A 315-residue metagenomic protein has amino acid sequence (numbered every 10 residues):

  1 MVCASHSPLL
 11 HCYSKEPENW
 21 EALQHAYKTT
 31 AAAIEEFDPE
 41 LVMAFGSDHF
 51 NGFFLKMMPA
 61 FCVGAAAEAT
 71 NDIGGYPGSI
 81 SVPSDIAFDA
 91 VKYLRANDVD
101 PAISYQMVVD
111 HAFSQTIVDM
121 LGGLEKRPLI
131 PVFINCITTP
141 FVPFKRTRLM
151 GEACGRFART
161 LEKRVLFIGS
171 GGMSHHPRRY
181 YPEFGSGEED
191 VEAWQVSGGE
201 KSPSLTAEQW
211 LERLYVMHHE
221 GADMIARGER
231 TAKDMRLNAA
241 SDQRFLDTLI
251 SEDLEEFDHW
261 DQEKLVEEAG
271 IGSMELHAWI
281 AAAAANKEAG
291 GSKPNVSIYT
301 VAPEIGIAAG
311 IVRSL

Functional and structural regions predicted by a protein language model:
M1-P39, L55-L149, T160, P182-L315: Flexible, D/E/H-enriched segments
H6-P8, F45-N51: Short glycine-rich, polar/acidic loop-and-turn segments at beta strand-coil junctions
E40-G46, V132, K163-M173, A282: Beta-strand elements within well-structured catalytic alpha/beta cores of enzymes that handle phosphate/sulfate esters
D48-F50, G171-H176, P182: Short, internal active-site loops enriched in acidic
I137-P140, C154, S174: Glycine/proline-rich loop-helix segments at beta-alpha junctions forming the active-site rim of enzyme cores
E152-T160, V165: Non-transmembrane, aqueous-exposed alpha-helical and coiled segments at domain scale
V165, R179-Y180: Short conserved catalytic/interaction loops centered on acidic-Pro-aromatic/His motifs
